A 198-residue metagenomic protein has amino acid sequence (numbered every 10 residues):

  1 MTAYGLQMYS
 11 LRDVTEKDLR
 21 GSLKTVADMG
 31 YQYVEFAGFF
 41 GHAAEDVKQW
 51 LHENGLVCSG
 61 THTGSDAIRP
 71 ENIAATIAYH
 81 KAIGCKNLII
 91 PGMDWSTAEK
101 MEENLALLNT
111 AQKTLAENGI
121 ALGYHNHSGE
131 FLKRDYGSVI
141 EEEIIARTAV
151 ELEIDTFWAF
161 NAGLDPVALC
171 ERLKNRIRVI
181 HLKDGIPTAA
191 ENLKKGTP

Functional and structural regions predicted by a protein language model:
M1-K86, E151: N-terminal pre-domain/capping segments
Q7-L11, A37-F39, T63-D66, G92-W95 (+3 more regions): Active-site beta-loop-alpha junctions enriched in small/polar residues
V14, A44, A98, L132 (+1 more regions): Glycine/Thr-rich phosphate-binding loops of Rossmann-like dinucleotide-binding domains
R20-G21, E71-T76, M101-N109, Y136-E142 (+1 more regions): Charged helix-capping and loop-helix junction motifs
E53-N54, I83, A111, L115-N118 (+2 more regions): Helix C-cap/helix->beta junction micro-motif
R69-A74, G92-E103, N192-P198: Surface-exposed, active-site-proximal loop segments in enzymatic domains
A82-K100, N118-S128: Active-site groove signature of glycoside hydrolases
E117-P198: Acidic/histidine-rich catalytic cores of soluble enzymes
